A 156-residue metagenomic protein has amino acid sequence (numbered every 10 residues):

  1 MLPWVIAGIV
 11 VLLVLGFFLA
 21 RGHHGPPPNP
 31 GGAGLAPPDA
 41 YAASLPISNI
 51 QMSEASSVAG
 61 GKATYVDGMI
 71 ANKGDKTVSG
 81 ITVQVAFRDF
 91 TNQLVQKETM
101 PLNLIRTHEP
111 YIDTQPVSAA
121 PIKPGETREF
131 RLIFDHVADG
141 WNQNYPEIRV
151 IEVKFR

Functional and structural regions predicted by a protein language model:
M1-Y65, D75, A120-K123, R128 (+1 more regions): Membrane engagement elements in two modes
L19-G22, G68, T91, T99-L102 (+2 more regions): Short, surface-exposed, charged/polar-biased interaction segments
Y65-A71, D113-V117: N-terminal post-signal-peptidase region of extra-cytosolic proteins
K76-P121: The feature marks short-to-medium sequence segments in extracytoplasmic or secretory-pathway proteins
D113-P116, F130-F134: Aromatic-residue hotspot detector
